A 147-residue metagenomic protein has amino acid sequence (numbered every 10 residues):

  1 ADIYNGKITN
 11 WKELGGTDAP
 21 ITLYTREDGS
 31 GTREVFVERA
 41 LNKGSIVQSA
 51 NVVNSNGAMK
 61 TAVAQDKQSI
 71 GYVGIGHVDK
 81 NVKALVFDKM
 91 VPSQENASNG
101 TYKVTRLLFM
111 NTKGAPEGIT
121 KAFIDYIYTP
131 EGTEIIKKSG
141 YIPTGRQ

Functional and structural regions predicted by a protein language model:
A1-Q147: Exported/periplasmic ABC-transporter solute-binding proteins
